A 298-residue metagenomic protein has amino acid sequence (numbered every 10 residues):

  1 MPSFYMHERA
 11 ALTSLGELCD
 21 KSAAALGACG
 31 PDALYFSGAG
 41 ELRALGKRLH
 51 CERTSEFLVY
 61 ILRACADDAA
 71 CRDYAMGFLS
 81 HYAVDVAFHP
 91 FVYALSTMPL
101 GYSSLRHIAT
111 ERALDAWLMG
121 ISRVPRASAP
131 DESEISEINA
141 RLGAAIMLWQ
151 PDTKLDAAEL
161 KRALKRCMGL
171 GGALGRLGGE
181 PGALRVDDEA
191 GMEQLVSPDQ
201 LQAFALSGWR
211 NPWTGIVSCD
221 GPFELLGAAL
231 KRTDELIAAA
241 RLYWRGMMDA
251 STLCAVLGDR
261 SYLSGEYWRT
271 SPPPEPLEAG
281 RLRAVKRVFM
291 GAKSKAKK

Functional and structural regions predicted by a protein language model:
M1-M76, A83-K298: N-terminal leader/auxiliary helical segments
